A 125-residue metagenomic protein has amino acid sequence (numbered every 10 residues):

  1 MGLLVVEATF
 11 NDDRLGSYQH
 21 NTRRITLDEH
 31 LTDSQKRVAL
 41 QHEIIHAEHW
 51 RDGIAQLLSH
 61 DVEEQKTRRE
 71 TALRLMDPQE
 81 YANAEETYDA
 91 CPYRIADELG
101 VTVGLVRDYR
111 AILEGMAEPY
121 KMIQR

Functional and structural regions predicted by a protein language model:
M1-R125: Active-site hotspot residues in diverse enzymes, especially metal/ion-binding acidic/histidine motifs
